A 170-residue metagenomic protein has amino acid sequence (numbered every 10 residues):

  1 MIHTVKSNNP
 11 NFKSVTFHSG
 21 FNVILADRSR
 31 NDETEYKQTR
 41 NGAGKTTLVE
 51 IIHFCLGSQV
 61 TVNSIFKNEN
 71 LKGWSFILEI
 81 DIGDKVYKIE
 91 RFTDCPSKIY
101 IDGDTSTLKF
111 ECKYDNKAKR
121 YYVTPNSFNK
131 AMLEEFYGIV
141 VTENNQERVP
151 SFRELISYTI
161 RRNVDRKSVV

Functional and structural regions predicted by a protein language model:
M1-Y87: Extreme N-terminal "head/tail" segments of very large remodeling/mechanoenzyme assemblies
E90-D94: Short beta-strand micro-motifs enriched in acidic
C95-V170: Extended, charged alpha-helical "arm/stalk" segments used for dimerization and assembly in large NTPase-driven machines
